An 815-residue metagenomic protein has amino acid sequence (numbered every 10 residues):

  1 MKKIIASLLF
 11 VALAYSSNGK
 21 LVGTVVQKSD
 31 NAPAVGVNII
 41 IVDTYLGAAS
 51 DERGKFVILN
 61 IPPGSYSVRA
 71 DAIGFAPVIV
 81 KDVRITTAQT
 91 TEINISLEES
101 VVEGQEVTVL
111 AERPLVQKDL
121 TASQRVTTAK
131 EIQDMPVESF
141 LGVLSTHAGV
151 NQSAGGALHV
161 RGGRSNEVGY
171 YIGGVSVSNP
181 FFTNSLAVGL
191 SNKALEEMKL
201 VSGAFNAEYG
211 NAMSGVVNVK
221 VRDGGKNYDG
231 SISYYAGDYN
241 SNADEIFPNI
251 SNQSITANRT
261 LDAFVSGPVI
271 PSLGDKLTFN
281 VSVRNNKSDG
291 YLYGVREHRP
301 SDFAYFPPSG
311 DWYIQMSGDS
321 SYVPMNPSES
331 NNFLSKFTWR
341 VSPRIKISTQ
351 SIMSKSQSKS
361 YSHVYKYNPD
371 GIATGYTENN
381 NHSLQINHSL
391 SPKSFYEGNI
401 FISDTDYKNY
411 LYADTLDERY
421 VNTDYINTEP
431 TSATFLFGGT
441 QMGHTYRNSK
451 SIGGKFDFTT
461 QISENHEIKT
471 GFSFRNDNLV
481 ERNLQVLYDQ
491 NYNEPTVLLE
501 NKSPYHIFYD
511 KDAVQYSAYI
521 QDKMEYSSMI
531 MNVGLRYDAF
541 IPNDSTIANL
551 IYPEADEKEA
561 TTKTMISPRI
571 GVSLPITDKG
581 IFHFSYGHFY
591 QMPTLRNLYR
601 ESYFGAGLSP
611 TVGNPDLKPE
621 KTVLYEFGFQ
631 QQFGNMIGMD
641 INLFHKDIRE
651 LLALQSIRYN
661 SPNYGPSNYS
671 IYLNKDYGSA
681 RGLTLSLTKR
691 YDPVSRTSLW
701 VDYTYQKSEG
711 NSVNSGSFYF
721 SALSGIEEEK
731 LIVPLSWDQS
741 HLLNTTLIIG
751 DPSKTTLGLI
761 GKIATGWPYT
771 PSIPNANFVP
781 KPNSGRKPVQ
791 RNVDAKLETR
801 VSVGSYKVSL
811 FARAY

Functional and structural regions predicted by a protein language model:
Y15-L110, L115: Periplasm-facing N-terminal accessory domains of Gram-negative outer-membrane beta-barrel systems
A76, K81-E92, Q105-A207, N211-V216 (+4 more regions): Periplasmic N-terminal accessory/gating domains of Gram-negative outer-membrane beta-barrel systems
E197-F205, V216-V221, G225-P268, V283 (+1 more regions): Short strand-turn segments of transmembrane beta-barrel domains in outer membranes, especially the first one or two
S254-Q357, E378-K393, P568: Transmembrane beta-barrel wall of Gram-negative outer-membrane proteins
S266-S272, G375, F584, V623 (+1 more regions): Conserved C-terminal beta-signal and adjacent last beta-strands/turns of outer-membrane beta-barrel proteins
S320, P324, Q441, T445 (+4 more regions): Signature of Gram-negative outer-membrane beta-barrel scaffolds
E397-F401, T405, I581-H583, G587 (+5 more regions): Membrane-embedded beta-barrel scaffold of Gram-negative outer-membrane proteins
H645-D647, Y659, G665-P771: Gram-negative outer-membrane beta-barrel transporters
